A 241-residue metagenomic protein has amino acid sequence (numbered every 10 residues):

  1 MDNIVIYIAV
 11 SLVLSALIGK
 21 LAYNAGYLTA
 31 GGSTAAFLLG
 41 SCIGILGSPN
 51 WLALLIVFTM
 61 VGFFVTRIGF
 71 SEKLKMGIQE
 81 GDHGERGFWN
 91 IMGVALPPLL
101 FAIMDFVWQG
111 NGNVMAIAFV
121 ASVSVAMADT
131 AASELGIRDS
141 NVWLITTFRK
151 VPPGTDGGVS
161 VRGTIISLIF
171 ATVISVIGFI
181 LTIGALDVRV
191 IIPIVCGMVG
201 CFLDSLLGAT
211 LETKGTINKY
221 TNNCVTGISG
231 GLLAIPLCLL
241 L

Functional and structural regions predicted by a protein language model:
M1-A132, G136-L241: Hydrophobic alpha-helical transmembrane segments
